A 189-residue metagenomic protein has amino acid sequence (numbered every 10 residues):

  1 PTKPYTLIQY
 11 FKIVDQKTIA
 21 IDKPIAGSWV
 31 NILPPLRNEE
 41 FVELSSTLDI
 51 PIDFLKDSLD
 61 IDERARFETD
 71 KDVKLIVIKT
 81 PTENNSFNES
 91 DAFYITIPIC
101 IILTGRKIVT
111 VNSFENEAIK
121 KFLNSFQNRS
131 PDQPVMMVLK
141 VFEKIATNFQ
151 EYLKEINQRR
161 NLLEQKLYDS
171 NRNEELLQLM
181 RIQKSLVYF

Functional and structural regions predicted by a protein language model:
P1-F189: Peripheral, non-transmembrane regulatory/ligand-interaction domains of membrane transport proteins
